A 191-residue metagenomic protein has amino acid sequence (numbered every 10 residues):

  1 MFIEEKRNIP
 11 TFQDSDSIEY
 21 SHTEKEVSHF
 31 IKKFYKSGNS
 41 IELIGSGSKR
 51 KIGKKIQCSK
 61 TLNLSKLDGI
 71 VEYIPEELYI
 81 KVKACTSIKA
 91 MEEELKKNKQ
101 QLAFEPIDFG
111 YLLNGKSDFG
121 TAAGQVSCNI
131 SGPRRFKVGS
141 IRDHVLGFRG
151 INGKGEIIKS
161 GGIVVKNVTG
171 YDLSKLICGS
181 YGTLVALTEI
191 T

Functional and structural regions predicted by a protein language model:
R7-I41, L64-K116, V126, I130-I163: N-terminal glycine-rich flavin-associated loop
L43-K49: Glycine-rich beta-strand-to-loop/alpha-helix junction loops that act as flexible
R50-I56: Short glycine-biased active-site loop of nucleotidyltransferases that positions the nucleotide triphosphate and helps
Q57-L62: Short, well-ordered secondary-structure micro-motifs within conserved domains or adaptor modules
A123: ATP-binding N-lobe of GHMP and related small-molecule kinases
S127, L146-T191: C-terminal substrate-binding/cap subdomain adjacent to the FAD-binding core in PCMH-type and related FAD-linked
